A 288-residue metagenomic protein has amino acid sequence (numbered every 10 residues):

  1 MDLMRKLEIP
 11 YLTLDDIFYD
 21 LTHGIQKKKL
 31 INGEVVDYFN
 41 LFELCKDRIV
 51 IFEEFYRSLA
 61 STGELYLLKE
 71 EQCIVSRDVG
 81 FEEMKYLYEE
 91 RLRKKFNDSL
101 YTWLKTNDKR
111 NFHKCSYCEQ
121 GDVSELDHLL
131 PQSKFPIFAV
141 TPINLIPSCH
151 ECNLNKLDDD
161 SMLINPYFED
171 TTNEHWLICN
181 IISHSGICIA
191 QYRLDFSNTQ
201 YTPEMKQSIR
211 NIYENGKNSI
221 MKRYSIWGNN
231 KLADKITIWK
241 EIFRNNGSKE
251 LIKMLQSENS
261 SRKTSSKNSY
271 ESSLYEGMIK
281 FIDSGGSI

Functional and structural regions predicted by a protein language model:
D2-N32, K206-I288: C-terminal, charged low-complexity interaction regions
D2-N97: N-terminal accessory alpha/beta regions
R91-L104, D127-K134: Short Cys/His-rich Zn2+-coordinating modules
T102-E125, C149: Short cysteine-rich loop/turn motifs with clustered Cys
D122-T199: Glycine- and acidic-residue-rich phosphate-binding/metal-coordinating active-site segment common to enzymes that handle
Q200-K206: Ser/Thr-centered flexible coil motifs
